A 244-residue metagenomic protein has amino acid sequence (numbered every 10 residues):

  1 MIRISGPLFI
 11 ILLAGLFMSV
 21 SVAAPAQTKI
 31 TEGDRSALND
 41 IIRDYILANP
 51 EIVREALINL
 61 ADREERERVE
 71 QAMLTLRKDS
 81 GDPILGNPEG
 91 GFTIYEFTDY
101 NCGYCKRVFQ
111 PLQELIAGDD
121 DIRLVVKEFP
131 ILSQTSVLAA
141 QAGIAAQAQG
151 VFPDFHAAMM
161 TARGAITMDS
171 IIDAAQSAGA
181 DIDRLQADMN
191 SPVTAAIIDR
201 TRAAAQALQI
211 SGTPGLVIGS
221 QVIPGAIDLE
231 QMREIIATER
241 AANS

Functional and structural regions predicted by a protein language model:
I2-G6, G15-L16, V20-L74: N-terminal targeting signals for export/organelle localization
I2-G6, P25-A37, R43-Y45, D173-S244: C-terminal cap of thioredoxin/glutaredoxin-like
I2-S19, A24, E89-G90, Y95-G118: Gly/lys/ser-thr-rich phosphate-binding loops in alpha/beta enzymes that coordinate phosphoanhydride or phosphate groups
L38, I42, N49, V53-A56 (+9 more regions): Stable alpha-helical elements in mature extracytoplasmic
D62-R63, A162-A165, P192-A195: A short structural micro-motif
T75-F92, I116-A117, S244: A short beta-strand-turn-helix
Y95, Y100, K106-Q176, A180 (+3 more regions): Structural alpha/beta surface segment adjacent to cysteine/selenocysteine redox centers across thiol/disulfide enzymes
Y104, Q134-T135, I197, P224: Secondary-structure boundary/capping motif
